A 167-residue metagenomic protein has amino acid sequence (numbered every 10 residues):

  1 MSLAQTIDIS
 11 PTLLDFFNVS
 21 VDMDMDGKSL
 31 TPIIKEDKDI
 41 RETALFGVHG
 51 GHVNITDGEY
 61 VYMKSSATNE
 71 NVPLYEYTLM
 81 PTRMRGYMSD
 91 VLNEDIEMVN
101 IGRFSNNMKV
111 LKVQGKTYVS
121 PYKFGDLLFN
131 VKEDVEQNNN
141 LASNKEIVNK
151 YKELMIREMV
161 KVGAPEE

Functional and structural regions predicted by a protein language model:
M1-D57: Polar, surface-exposed loop/tail segments that function as active-site lids or cofactor/substrate-recognition elements
A4-P11, K28, Y122-D126, V135 (+2 more regions): A structural signal for well-ordered alpha-helical segments within the folded catalytic domains of diverse enzymes
S10-L14, N18, T31, M63 (+4 more regions): Non-transmembrane alpha-helical segments in soluble domains of secreted/periplasmic/extracellular proteins
S20-M23, N69, P165-E166: Short, polar/charged, Gly/Pro-enriched helix-capping and turn/loop motifs at alpha-helix termini and inter-helix linkers
H49-A142: C-terminal, low-complexity/hydrophilic appendages and adjacent surface loops of extracellular/periplasmic anionic
H49-G50, V162-E167: Short, solvent-exposed turn/loop segments enriched in Gly/Ser/Thr/Pro and often Arg
E133, V160-G163: Hydrophobic alpha-helix feature that most strongly marks membrane-spanning transmembrane helices and their immediate
E146: Active-site-proximal, acidic helix/loop segment immediately C-terminal to a metal-coordinating Asp/Glu
